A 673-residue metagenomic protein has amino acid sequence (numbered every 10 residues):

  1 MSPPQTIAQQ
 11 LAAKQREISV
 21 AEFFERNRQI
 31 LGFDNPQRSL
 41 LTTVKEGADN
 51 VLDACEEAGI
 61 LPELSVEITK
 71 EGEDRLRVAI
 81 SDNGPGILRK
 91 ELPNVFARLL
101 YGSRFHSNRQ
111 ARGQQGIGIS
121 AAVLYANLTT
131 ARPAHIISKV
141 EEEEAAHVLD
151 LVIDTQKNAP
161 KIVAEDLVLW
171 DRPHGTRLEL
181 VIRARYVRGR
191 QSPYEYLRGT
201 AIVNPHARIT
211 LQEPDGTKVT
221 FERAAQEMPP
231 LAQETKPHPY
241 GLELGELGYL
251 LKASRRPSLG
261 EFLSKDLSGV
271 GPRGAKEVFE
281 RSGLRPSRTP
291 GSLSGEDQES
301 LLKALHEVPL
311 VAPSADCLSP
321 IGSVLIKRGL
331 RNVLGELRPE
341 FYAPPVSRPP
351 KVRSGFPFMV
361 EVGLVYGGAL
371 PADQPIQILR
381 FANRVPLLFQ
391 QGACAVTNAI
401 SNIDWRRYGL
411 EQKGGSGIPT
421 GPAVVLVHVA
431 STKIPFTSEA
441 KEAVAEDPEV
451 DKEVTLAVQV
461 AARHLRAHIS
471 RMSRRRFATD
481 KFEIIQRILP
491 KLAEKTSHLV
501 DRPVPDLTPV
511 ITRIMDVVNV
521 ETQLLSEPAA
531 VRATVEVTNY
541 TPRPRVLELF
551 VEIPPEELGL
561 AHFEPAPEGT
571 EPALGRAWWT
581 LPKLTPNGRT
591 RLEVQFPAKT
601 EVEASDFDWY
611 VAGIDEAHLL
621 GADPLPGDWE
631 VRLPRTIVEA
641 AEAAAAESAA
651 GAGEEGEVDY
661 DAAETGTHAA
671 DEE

Functional and structural regions predicted by a protein language model:
M1, Q156-I162, R185-Y196, T200-H206 (+9 more regions): Charged regulatory segments coupled to nucleotide-binding catalytic modules in large multidomain enzymes
S2-A8, R77, E91, G102-L242 (+3 more regions): GHKL-type ATPase core
Q37-V66, G118-Y125: Conserved ATP-binding N-box helix of the HATPase_c
D82: Acidic ATP/Mg2+-coordinating residue in the GHKL
G86-L88: A short glycine-centered beta->alpha linker in the GHKL/HATPase_c
E527-R543: Short beta-strand elements of extracellular/lumenal beta-sandwich folds
L547-G559, A566, A612: Short acidic, flexible loop segments centered on an aromatic residue
L581-H618: Low-complexity, intrinsically disordered segments enriched in Ser/Thr together with acidic residues
